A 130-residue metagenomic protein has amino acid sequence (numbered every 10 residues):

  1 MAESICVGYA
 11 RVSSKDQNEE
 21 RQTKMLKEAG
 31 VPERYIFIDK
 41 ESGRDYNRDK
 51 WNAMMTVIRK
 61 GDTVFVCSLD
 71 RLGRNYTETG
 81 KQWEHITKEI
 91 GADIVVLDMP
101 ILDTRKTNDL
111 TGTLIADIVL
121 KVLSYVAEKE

Functional and structural regions predicted by a protein language model:
E3-S13: Short beta-strand segments enriched in small/hydrophobic residues
R11-N18, D39-W51, I58, C67-K81 (+1 more regions): Acidic, metal-coordinating catalytic cores used for nucleic-acid/nucleotide bond scission and strand-transfer chemistry
V12-S13, T87-E130: Phosphate/pyrophosphate-binding and catalytic-coupling "lid/hinge/switch" segments at subdomain interfaces
N18-A29: Short, solvent-exposed amphipathic alpha-helices that sit in or adjacent to ligand/effector-binding or catalytic
K27-E41: Short beta-strand elements in bilobed, periplasmic/extracellular small-molecule ligand-binding domains
D70, H85-K88: Conserved RecA-like helicase motor core of SF1/SF2 enzymes
